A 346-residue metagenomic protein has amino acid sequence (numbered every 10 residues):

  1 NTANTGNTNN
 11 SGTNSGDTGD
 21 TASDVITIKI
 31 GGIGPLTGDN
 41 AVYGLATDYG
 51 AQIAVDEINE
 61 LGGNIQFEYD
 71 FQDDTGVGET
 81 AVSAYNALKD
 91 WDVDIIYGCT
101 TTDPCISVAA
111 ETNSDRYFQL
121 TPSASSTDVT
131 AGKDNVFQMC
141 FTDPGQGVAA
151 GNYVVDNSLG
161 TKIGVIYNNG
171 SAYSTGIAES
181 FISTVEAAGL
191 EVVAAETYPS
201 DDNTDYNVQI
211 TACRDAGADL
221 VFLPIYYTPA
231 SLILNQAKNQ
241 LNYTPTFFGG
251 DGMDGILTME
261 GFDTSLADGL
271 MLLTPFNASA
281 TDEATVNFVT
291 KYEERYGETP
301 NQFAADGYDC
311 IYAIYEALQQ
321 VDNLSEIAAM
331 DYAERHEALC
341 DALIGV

Functional and structural regions predicted by a protein language model:
N1-V346: Extracytosolic ligand-binding ectodomains
